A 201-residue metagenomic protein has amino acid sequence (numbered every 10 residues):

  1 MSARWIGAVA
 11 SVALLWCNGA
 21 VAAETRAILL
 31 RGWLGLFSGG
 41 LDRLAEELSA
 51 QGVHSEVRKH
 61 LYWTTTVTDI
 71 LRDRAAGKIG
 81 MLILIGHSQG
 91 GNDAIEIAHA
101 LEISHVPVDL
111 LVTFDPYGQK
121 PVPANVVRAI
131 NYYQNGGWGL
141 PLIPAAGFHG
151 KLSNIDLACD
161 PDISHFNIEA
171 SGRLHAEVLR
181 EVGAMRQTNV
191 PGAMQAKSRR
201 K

Functional and structural regions predicted by a protein language model:
M1-G7: Bacterial N-terminal signal peptides that target proteins for export
G7-W16: Bacterial N-terminal signal peptides
W16-A23: Sec/Tat signal peptide C-region and signal peptidase I cleavage site
A23-G80, S164: Active-site catalytic motif of lipid deacylating hydrolases and related acyltransferases
A27, L41-D42, A124-K201: Lipolytic serine-hydrolase domain surface
G86-G90, A94: Gly/Ala-rich beta-loop-alpha elbow adjacent to hydrolase catalytic centers
A94-E102: Short glycine-enriched nucleophile-adjacent loop and the immediately C-terminal alpha-helix near the catalytic center
